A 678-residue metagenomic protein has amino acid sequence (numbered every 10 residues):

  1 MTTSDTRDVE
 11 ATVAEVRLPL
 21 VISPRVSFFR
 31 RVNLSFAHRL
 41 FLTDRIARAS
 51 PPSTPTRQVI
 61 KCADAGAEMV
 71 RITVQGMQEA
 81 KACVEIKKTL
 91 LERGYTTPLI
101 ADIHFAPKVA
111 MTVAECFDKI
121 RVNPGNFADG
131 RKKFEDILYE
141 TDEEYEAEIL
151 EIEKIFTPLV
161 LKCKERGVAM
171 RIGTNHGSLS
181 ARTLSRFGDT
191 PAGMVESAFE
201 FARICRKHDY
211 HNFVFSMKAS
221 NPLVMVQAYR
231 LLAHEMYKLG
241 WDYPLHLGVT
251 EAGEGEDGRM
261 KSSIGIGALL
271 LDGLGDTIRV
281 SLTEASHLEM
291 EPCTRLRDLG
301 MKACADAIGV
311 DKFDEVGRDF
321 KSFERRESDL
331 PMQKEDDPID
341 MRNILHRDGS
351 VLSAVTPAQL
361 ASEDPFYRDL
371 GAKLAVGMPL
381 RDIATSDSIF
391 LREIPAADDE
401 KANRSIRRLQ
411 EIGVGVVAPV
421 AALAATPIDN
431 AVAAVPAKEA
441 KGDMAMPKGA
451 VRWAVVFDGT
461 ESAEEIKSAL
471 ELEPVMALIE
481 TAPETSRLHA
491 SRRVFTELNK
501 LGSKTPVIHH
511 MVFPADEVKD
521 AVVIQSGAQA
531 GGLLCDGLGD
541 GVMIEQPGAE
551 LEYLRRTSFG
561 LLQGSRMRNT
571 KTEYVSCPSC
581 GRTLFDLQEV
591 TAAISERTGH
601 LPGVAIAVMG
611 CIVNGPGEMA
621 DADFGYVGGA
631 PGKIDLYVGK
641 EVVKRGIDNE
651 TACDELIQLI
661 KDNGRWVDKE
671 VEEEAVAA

Functional and structural regions predicted by a protein language model:
M1-R45, V160, K164-R166, K302-P365 (+2 more regions): N-terminal amphipathic alpha-helix/helix-capping segment at the start of soluble metabolic enzymes
D5, T12, P24, P52-S53 (+4 more regions): Active-site beta->alpha loop and helix N-cap motifs at the rims of alpha/beta catalytic domains
G66-M69, F117-K133, L271-H287, A477 (+2 more regions): Glycine-rich phosphate-binding active-site loops on the catalytic face of alpha/beta enzymes
L138-I152, F156, R182-R342, N430 (+4 more regions): Catalytic alpha/beta core domains of metabolic enzymes, predominantly
M341-D369, G377, D586-P631: C-terminal accessory/binding modules appended to enzymatic or scaffolding proteins
L370-D382, G625, G632, L636 (+1 more regions): Radical SAM enzyme core and accessory elements
A402-N403, P631-Y637, E641-W666: Beta-strand/loop-dominated core regions that host nucleotide or nucleotide-derived cofactor-binding catalytic loops
